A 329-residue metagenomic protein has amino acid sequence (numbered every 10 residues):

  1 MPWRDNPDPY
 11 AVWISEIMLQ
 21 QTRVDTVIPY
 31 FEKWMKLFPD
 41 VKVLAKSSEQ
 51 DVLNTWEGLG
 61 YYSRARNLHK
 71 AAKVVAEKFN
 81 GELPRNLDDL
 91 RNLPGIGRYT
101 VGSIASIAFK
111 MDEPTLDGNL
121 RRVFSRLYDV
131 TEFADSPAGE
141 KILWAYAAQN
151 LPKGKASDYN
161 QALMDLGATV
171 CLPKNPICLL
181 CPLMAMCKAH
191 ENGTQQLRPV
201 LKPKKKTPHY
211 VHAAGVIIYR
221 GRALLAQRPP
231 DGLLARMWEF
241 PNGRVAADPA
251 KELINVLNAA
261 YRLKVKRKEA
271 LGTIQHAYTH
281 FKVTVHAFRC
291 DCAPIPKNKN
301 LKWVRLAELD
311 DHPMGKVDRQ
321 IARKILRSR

Functional and structural regions predicted by a protein language model:
M1, D5, D165-R329: Intrinsically disordered, low-complexity, charged terminal extensions of DNA damage-control enzymes
M1-Q196, N258-K264: Catalytic cores of DNA base-excision repair glycosylases
